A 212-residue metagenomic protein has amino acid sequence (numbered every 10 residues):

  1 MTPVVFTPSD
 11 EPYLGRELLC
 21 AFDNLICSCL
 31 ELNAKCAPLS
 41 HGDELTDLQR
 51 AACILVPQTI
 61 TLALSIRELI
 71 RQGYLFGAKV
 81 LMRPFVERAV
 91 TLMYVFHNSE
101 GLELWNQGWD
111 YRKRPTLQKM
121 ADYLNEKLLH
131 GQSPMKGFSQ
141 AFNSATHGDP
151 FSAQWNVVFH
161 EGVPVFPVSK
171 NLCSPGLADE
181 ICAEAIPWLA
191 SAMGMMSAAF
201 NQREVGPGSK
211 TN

Functional and structural regions predicted by a protein language model:
M1-D43, L104-N212: Long, charged low-complexity segments
M1-E17, A51-G73: Short, charged N-terminal helix-start/capping segments
L30-L69, D110: Short, contiguous, well-structured surface segments enriched in hydrophobic/aromatic residues
L48, R71-A78, G131, A178: Residue-level recognition of alpha-helical structural elements
A52, A78, M82, M135-F138: Short runs of predominantly hydrophobic/aromatic residues within well-ordered alpha helices that form helix-helix
V56-H97: Short, hydrophobic, well-ordered secondary-structure elements
L81-R83, S99-G108: "Short basic amphipathic alpha-helical interaction patches in structured regions
M93, H97-E100, P150-A153: Short amphipathic alpha-helical interaction/hinge segments
